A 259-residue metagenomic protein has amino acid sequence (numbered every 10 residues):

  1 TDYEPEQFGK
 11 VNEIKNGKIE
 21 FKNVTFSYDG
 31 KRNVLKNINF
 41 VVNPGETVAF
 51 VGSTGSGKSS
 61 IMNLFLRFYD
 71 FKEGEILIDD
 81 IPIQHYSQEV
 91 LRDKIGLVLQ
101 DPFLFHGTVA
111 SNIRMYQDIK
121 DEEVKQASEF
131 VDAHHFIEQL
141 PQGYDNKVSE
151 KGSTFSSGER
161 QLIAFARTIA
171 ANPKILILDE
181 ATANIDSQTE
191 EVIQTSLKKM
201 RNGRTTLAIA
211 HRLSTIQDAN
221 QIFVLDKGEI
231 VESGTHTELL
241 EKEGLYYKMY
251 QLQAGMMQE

Functional and structural regions predicted by a protein language model:
Y3-E259: ABC-type nucleotide-binding domain
